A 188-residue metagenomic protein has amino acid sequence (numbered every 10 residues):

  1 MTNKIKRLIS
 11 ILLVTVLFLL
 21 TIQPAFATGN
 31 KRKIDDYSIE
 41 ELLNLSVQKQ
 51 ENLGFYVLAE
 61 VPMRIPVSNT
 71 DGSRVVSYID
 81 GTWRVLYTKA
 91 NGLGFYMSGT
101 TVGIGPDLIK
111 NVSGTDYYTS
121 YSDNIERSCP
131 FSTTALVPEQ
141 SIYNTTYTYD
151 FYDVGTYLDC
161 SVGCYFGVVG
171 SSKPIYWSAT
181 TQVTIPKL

Functional and structural regions predicted by a protein language model:
M1-K89: N-terminal prepro-regions of secreted/extracellular proteins
Y56-L188: Mature secreted bioactive peptide module from preproproteins
